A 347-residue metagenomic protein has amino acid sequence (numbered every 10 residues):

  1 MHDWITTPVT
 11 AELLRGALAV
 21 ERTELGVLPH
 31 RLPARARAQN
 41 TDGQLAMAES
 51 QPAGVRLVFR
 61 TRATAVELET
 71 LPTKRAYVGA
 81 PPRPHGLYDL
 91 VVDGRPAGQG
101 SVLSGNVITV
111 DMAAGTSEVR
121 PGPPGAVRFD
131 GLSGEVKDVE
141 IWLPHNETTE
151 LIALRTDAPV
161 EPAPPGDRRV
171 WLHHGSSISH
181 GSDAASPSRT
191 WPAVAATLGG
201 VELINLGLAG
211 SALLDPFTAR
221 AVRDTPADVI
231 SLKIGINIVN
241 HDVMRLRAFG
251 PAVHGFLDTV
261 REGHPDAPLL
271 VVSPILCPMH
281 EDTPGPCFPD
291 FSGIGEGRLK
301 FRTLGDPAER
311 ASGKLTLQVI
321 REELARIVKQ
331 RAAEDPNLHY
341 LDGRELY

Functional and structural regions predicted by a protein language model:
M1-V170, E262, D282, P289-F301: N-terminal secretory targeting modules
A36-T41, A333-Y347: Short glycine/proline-rich, acidic loop/turn segments that cap or connect secondary-structure elements
L68, H174-G175, V272: Short hydrophobic segments within beta-strands
S101, L132, V139-P226: Serine-esterase "nucleophile elbow" of acetyl-processing enzymes
W191, F249-F256, I320-I327: A general structural detector for well-ordered alpha-helical segments in enzyme core domains, enriched
G200-E202, P226-V229, H264-L269, E334-L338: Loop/turn elements at helix/coil->beta-strand transitions in domains of secreted/extracellular proteins
L214-E262, P268, P274-P284, G295-G305: Oxyanion-hole/transition-state-stabilizing segment in secreted/luminal serine hydrolases and related acyltransferases
H280-L341: Substrate-gating cap/lid alpha-helix
